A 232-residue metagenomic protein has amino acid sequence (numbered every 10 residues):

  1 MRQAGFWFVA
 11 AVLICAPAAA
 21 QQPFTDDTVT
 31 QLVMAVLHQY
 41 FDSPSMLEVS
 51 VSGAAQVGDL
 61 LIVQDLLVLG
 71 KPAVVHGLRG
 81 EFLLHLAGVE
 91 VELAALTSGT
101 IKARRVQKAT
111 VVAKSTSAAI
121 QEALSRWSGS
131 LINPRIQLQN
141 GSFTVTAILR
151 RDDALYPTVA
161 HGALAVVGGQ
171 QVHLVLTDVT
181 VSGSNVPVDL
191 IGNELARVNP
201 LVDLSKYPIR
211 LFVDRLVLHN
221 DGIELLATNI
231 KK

Functional and structural regions predicted by a protein language model:
M1-W7: Bacterial N-terminal signal peptides that target proteins for export
W7-C15: Bacterial N-terminal signal peptides
A18-A20: Boundary at the C-terminal end of the N-terminal hydrophobic targeting segment
P23-S52: N-terminal amphipathic/hydrophobic interface segments
F41-A118, S130, L138-R151: N-terminal beta-strand/beta-hairpin edge segment
A160-A165: Hydrophobic/aromatic beta-strand elements that line small-molecule binding cavities or substrate pockets in beta-rich
Q171, V175-F212: Extended amphipathic ligand-handling, pore-lining, and cofactor/metal-binding catalytic surfaces
V202-K232: Long hydrophobic alpha-helical segments typical of transmembrane helices together with their membrane-interfacial
